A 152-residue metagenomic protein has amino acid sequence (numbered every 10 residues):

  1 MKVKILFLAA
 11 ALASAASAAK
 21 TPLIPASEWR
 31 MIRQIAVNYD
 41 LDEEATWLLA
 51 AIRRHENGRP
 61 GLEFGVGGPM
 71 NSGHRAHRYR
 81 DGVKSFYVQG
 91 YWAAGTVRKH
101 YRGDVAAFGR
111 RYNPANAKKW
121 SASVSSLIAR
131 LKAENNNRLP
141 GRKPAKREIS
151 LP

Functional and structural regions predicted by a protein language model:
K2-L8: Sec-dependent signal peptide recognition, specifically the positively charged N-region followed immediately by
A9-S17: Hydrophobic h-region of N-terminal signal peptides that target proteins for export in Gram-negative bacteria
K20-R142, L151: Catalytic glycan-binding domains that act on GlcNAc-containing polysaccharides
